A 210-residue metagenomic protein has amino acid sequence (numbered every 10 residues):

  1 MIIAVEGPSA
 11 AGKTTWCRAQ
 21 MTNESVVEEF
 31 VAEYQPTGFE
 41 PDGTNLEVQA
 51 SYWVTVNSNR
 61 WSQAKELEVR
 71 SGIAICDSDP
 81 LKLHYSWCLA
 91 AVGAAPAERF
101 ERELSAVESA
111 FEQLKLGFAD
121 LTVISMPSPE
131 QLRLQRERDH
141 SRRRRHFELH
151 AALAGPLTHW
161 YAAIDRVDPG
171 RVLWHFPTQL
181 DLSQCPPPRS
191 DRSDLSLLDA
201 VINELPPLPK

Functional and structural regions predicted by a protein language model:
M1-I2: Pre-Walker A (Motif I) flank of P-loop NTPase domains
V5: Hydrophobic anchor at the beta1->P-loop junction of P-loop NTPases
P8: P-loop (Walker A) phosphate-binding loop of NTP-binding proteins
G12-K13: Conserved glycine(s) of the Walker
R18-E68: Conserved substrate/cofactor phosphate-moiety recognition/catalytic segment in nucleotide-dependent phosphotransferases
S58-E103: A basic- and aromatic-enriched beta-loop-alpha substructure that forms the phosphate/nucleotide- and DNA/RNA-contacting
S86-W160: A glycine- and Lys/Arg-enriched "phosphate-lid" helix/loop adjacent to the NTP-binding pocket of small-molecule kinases
R138-K210: NTP-dependent small-molecule kinase module
